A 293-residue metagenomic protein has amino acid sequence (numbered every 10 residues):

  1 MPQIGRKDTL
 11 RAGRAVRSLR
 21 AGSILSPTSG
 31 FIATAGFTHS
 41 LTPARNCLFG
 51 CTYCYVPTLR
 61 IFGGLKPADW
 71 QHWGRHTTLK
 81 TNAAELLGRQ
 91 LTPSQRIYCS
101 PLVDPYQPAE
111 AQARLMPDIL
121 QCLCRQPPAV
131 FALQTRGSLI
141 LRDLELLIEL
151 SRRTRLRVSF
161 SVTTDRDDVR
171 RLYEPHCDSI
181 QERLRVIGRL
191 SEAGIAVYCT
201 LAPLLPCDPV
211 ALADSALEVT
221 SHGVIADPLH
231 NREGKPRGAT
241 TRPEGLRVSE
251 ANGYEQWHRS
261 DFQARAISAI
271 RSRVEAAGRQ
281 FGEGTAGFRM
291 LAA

Functional and structural regions predicted by a protein language model:
M1-R20, S26, L205, P209-A293: Auxiliary Fe-S-binding modules of radical SAM enzymes
K7-R157, T164-D168, I180: Conserved Radical SAM active-site core
I97, F131-L133, V158-F160, V197-L201 (+2 more regions): Hydrophobic faces of well-ordered beta-strands that scaffold small-molecule active sites in alpha/beta enzyme cores
L102-D104, R136-S138, S161-D165, A202-L204 (+2 more regions): Active-site beta-loop-alpha junctions enriched in small/polar residues
M116, I140, R183, P209 (+2 more regions): Aromatic/hydrophobic pocket-lining residues that form the small-molecule binding cavity in soluble enzyme cores
C122-A129, R185-V197, A264-E283: A structural motif corresponding to the C-terminal end of an alpha-helix and its immediate exit/capping segment
R152-L156, G194, E218-G223: Glycine-enriched alpha-helix->loop->beta-strand junction motifs that scaffold or abut catalytic
H176, V186-P209: Conserved strand-turn element in the central/C-terminal portion of the radical SAM core barrel that lines
